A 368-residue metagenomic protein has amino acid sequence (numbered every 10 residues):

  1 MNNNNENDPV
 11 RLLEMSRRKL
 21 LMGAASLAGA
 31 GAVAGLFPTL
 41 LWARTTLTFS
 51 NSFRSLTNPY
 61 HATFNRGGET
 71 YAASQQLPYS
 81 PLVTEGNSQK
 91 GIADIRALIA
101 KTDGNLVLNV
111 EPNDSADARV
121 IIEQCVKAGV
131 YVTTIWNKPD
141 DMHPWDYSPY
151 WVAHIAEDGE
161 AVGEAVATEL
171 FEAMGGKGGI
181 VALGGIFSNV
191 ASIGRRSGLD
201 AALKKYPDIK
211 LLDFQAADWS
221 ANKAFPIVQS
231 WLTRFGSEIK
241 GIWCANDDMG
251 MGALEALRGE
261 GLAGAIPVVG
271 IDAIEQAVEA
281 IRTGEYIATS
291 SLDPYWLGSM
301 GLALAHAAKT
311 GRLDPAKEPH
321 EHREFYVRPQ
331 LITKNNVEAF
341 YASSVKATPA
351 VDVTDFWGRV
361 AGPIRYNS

Functional and structural regions predicted by a protein language model:
M1-K19, S26-G35, T39-W42: N-terminal secretory signal peptides
T45, L183, F187, A202 (+1 more regions): Hinge/cleft segment of the Venus flytrap/periplasmic-binding protein
T48-G67, Y71, Q75, Y79-D94 (+4 more regions): Extracytoplasmic "Venus flytrap"
E85, K90-M142, E157, D248-G250: Beta-alpha junction/loop-to-helix N-cap segments that form part of ligand/metal-binding clefts
G91, A153-I180, A224, A273 (+2 more regions): Hydrophobic alpha-helical segments within soluble ligand-binding/sensing domains
L108-V130, L199, L212-D213, A217-A280 (+1 more regions): Hydrophobic alpha-helical
I121-A161, G179, I274-R282, Y286-I287: Flexible loop/hinge segments that line or gate small-molecule binding clefts
A263-G264, V269-I332: Flexible loop/turn connectors
